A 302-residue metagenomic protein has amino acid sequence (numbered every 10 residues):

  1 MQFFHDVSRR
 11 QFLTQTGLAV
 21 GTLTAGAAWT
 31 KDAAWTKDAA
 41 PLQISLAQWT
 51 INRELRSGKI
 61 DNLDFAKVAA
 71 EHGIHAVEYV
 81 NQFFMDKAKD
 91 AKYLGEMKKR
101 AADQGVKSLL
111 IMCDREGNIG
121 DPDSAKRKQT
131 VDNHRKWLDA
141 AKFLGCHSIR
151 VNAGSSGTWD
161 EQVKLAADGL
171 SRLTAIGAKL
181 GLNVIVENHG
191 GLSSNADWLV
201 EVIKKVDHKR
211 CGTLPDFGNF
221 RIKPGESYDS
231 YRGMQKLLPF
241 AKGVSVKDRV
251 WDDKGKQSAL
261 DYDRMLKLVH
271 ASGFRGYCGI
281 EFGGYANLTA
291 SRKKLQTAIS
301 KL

Functional and structural regions predicted by a protein language model:
Q2-F143, E161-K164, S171, A178 (+8 more regions): N-terminal pre-domain/capping segments
I51, S156, G218: Short, glycine/serine-rich, charged loops/turns that create anion-binding and catalytic segments at active sites
A76-V77, A167, S171-K267: Acidic/histidine-rich catalytic cores of soluble enzymes
F83, D114-E116, S148, S155-S156 (+2 more regions): Conserved beta-strand edge residues that scaffold enzyme active sites
V106, L182, S272-G276: A short helix->loop->beta-strand "cap" motif at the edges of active sites that frequently abuts
A141-D160, L180, I185-H189: Active-site groove signature of glycoside hydrolases
Y277-G283: Substrate-binding cleft of secreted/luminal carbohydrate-active enzymes
